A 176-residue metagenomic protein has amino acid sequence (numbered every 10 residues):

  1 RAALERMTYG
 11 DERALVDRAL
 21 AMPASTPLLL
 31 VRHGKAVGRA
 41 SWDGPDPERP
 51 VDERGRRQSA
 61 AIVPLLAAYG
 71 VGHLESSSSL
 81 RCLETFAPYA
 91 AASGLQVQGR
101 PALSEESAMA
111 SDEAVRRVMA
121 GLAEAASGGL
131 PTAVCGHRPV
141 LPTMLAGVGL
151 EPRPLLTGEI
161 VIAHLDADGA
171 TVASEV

Functional and structural regions predicted by a protein language model:
A3-E12, R18, M22-A110, R116 (+2 more regions): Active-site-proximal alpha-helix that buttresses catalytic centers in soluble enzyme cores
D17-R18, L122: Hydrophobic alpha-helical segments, principally membrane-spanning helices and signal/leader peptides
L28-L29, G128-G136: Generic beta-sheet signal
S111-L130: A short, acidic, amphipathic alpha-helical segment used as a generic capping/interface helix at domain edges
R138-V140: Small/polar glycine-rich anion-binding or flexible loop at a beta-alpha turn
V161-I162, G169-V176: Short, basic/aromatic-enriched C-terminal tail that caps enzymatic domains
